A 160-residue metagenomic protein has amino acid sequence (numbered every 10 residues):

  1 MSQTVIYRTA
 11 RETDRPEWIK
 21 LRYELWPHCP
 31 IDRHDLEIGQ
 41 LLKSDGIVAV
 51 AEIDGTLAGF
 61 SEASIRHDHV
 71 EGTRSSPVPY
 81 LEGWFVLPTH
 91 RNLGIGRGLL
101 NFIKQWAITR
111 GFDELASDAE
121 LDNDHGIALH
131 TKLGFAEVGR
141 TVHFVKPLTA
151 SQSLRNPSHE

Functional and structural regions predicted by a protein language model:
V5-W18: A short beta-loop-alpha structural element at the N-terminal edge of CoA-dependent acyl/N-acetyltransferase catalytic
R15, I19-R33, H69: Helix-loop element at the rim of GNAT/NAT acetyltransferase active sites that forms part of the acceptor-substrate
C29-E52, E62, D68: Active-site rim helix/loop that mediates acceptor-substrate recognition in acyltransferases
V50, T56-I65, Y80, F85: Conserved beta-strand in the GNAT
V86, N92-Q105, A128, K132: Conserved acetyl-CoA-binding loop-helix of GNAT-fold acetyltransferases
A107-A119: Conserved GNAT acetyl-CoA-binding A-motif
S117-I127, V145: Conserved beta-strand-loop-alpha-helix junction that forms the acyl-donor binding cleft
T131-R140: Conserved acetyl-CoA-binding loop of GNAT-fold acetyltransferases
